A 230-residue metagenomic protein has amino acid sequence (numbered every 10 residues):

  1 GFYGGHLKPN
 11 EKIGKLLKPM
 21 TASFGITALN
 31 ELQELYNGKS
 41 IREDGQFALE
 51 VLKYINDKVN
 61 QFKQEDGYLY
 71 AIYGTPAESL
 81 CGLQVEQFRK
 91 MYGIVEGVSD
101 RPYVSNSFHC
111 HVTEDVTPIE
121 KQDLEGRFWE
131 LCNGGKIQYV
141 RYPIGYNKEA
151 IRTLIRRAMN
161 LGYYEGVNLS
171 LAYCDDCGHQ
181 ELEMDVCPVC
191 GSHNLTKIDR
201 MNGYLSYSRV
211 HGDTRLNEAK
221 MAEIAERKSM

Functional and structural regions predicted by a protein language model:
G1-M230: Long, C-terminal-biased catalytic regions of enzyme "large/alpha" subunits
